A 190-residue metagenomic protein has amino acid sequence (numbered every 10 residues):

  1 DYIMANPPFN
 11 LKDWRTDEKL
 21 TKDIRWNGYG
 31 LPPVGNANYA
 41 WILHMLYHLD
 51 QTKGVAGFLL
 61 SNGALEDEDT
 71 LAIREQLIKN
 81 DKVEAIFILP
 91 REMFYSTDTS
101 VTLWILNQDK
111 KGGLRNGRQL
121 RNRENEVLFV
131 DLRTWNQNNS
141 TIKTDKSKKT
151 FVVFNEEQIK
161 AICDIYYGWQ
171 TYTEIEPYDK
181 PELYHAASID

Functional and structural regions predicted by a protein language model:
D1-D190: A conserved structural/catalytic subdomain of Rossmann-like adenosyl-cofactor enzymes
